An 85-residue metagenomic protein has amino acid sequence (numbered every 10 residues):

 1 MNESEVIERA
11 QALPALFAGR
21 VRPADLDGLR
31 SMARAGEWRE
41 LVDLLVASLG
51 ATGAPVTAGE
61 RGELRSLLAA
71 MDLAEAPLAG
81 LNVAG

Functional and structural regions predicted by a protein language model:
M1-G85: C-terminal-biased regions
